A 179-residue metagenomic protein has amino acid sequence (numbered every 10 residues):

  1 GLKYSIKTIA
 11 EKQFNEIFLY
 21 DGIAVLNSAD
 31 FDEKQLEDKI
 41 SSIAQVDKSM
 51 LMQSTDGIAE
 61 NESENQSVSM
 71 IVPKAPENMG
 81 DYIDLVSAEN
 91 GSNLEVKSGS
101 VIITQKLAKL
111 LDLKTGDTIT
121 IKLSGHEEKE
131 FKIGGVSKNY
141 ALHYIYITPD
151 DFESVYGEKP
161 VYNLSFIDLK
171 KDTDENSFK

Functional and structural regions predicted by a protein language model:
G1-Y20: Alpha-helical transmembrane segments
K12-E16, K34-K48, M52-T118, E130-K132 (+1 more regions): Short beta-strand boundary microenvironments
I17-F18, E95, V136-N176: Small-residue transmembrane helix packing/gating motifs
Y20-F31, T55-G57, D168-K170: Conserved short loop/turn motifs at secondary-structure junctions
F31-E37, D172-K179: Short, conserved charged micro-motifs
